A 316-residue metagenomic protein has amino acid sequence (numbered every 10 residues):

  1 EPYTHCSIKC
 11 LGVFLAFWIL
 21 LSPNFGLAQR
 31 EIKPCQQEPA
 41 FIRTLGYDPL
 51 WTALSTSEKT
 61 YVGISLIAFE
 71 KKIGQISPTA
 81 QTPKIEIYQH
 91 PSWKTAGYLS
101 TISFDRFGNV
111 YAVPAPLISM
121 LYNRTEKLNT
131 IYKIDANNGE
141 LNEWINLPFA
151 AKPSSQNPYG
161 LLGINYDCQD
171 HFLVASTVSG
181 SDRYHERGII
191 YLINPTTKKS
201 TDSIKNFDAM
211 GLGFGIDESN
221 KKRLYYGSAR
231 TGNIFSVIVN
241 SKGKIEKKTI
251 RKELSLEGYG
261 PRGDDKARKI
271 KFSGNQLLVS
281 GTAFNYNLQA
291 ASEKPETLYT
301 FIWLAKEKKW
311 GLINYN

Functional and structural regions predicted by a protein language model:
I42-L54, A96-I102, Q156-G163, N206-I216 (+2 more regions): Repeated scaffold domains used in trafficking and secretory/extracellular systems, primarily beta-propellers
S57-P91, D135: Beta-propeller domains
K59-G63, N109-A112, F172-A175, R223-G227 (+1 more regions): Conserved beta-propeller blade signature
I67, A115-I118, T177-G180, R230 (+1 more regions): Residue-level signature of beta-propeller blades and closely related beta-rich strand-turn architectures in secreted
I67-F69, L121-L128, S181-R187, A229-R230 (+1 more regions): Short, solvent-exposed loop/turn segments at conserved positions within beta-propeller repeat blades
K72-S77, E126-G139, R187-P195, E293-K308: Beta-propeller blade signature
A80-T95, N138-Y159, I204-M210, E246-D265 (+1 more regions): Surface-exposed loop and turn segments in beta-propeller and other repeat-based domains that flank or scaffold
D105-F107, Y166-D170, I216-K221, F272-G274: Residue-level detector of Asp-centered blade-edge/turn motifs that repeat once per structural unit in beta-propeller
